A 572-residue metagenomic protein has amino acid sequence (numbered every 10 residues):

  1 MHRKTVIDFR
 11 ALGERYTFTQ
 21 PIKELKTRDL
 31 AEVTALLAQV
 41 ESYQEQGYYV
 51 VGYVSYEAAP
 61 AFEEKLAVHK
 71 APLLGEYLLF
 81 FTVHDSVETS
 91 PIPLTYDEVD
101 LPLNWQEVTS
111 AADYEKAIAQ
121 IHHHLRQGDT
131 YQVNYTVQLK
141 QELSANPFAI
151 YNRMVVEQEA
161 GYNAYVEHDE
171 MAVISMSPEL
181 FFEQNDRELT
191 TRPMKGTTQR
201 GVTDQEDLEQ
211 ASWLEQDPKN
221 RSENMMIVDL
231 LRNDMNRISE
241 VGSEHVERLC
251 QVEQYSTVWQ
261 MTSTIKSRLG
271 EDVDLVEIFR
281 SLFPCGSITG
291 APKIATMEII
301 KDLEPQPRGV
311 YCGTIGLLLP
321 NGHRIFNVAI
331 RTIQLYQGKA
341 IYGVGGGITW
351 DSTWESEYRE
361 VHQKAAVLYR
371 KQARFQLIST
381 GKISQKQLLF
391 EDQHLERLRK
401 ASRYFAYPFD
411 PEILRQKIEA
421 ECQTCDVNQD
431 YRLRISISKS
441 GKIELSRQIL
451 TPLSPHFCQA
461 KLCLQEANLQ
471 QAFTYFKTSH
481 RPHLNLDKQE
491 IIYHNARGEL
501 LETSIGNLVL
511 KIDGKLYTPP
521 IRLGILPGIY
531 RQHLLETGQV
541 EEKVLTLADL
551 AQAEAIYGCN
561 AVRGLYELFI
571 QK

Functional and structural regions predicted by a protein language model:
M1-T380, S384-Q385, I492-N495: Extended alpha-helical targeting/anchoring segments, especially N-terminal organellar/secretory targeting helices
M261, V328, S356, A366-R432 (+1 more regions): Helix-start/capping segments and mature chain N-termini
